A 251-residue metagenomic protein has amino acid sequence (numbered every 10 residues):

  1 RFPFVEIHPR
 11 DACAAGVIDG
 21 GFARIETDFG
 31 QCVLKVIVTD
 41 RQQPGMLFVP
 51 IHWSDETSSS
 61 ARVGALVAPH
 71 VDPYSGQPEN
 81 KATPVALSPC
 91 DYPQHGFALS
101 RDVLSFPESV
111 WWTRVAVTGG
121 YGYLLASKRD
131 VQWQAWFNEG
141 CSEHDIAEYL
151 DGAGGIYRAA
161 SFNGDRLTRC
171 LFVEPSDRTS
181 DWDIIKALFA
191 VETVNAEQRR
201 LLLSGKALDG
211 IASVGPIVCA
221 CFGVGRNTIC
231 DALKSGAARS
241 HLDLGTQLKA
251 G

Functional and structural regions predicted by a protein language model:
R1-E6, R10-A153, S161-F162: Long, contiguous, secondary-structure-rich segments that constitute the structural scaffold of globular domains
H8, C32, G225-T228, S240: General structural feature for long, well-ordered alpha-helical segments within catalytic domains of soluble enzymes
G16-G20, G223, K249: Glycine-centered helix-boundary capping/hinge motifs
S100-A238, A250-G251: Helix-rich C-terminal "cap"/substrate-channel and partner-interaction subdomain that packs against the flavin-binding
T246: Alpha-helical residues within the helix-turn-helix
